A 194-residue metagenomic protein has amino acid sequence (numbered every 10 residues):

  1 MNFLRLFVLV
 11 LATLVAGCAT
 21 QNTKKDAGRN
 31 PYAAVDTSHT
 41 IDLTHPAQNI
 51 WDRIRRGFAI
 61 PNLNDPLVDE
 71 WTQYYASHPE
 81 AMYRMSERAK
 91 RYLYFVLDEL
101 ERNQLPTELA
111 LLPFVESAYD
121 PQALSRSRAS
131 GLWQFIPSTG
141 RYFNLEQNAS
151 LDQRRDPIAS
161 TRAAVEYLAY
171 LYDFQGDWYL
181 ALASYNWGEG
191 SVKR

Functional and structural regions predicted by a protein language model:
M1-F7: Bacterial N-terminal signal peptides that target proteins for export
R5, G17-Q104, L109: An acidic, Gly/Ser/Thr/Pro-rich helix-cap/linker signature
F7-V15: Bacterial N-terminal signal peptides
W71-M82, Y119-A129, Q134-L180, R194: Substrate-binding clefts and substrate-entry loops adjacent to catalytic sites of polymer-processing enzymes acting on
E99, L112, Y167-L171: A generic secondary-structure signal
L105-Q122, A181-N186: Short, functionally critical alpha-helical segments immediately adjacent to catalytic or ligand/cofactor-binding
E189: Active-site-adjacent helix/loop patches that line small-molecule binding or acyl-intermediate pockets
